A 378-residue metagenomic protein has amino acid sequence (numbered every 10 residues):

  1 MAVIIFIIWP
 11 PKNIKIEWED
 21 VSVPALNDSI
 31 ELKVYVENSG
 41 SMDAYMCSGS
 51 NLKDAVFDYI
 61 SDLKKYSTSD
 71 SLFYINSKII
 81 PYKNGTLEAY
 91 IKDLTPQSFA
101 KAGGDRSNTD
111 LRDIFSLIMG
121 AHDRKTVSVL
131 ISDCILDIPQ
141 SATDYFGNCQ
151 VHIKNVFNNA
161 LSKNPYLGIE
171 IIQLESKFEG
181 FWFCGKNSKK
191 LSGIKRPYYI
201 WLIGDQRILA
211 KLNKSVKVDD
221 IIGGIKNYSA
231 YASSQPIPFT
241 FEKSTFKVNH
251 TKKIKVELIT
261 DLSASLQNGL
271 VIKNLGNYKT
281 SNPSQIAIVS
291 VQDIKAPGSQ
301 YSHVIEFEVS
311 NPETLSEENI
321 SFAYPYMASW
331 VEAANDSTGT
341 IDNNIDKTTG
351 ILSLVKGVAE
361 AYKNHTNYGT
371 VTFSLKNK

Functional and structural regions predicted by a protein language model:
M1-K33, S39-M46, F373-K378: Acidic, polar low-complexity linker/tail segments
A25-N84, K125-S132, G168-I171: Von Willebrand factor
S48-I60, Q97-S116, A142-A160: Well-ordered, non-membrane alpha-helical segments in soluble/globular domains
K78-V127, L136-D137: Von Willebrand factor
I135-R196: VWA/integrin I-like adhesion module and closely mimicked acidic/polar interface patches used
Q173-I225: Von Willebrand factor A/integrin I-like adhesion domains
I208-T251: Short, compositionally biased P/S/T/A/G/V-rich stretches that sit at domain boundaries
P238-K378: Extended non-globular C-terminal regions
